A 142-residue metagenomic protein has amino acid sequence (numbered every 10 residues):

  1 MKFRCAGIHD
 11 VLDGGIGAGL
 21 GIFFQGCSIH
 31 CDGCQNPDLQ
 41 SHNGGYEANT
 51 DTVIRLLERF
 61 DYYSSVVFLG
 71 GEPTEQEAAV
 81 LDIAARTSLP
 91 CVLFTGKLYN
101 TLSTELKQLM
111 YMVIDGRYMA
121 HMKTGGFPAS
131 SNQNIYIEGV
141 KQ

Functional and structural regions predicted by a protein language model:
M1-F23, S28, D32, N36-H42: N-terminal [4Fe-4S]-dependent radical SAM core
Q25, G71, G96: Cofactor-binding loop segments of dinucleotide-utilizing enzymes, especially the Rossmann-like FAD- and NAD(P)+-binding
L39, G71, R117-Y118: Flexible loop residues that form catalytic and substrate-binding hotspots at small-molecule/glycan-binding clefts
S41-I54, T74-K107, M112: Canonical radical SAM enzyme core domain
I54-T74: Short Fe-S-cluster ligation motifs
D61-V66, T87, A120-T124, N132: Conserved C-terminal portion of the radical SAM core fold that forms the substrate/S-adenosylmethionine-binding
T104-Q142: Classical nucleotidyltransferase
